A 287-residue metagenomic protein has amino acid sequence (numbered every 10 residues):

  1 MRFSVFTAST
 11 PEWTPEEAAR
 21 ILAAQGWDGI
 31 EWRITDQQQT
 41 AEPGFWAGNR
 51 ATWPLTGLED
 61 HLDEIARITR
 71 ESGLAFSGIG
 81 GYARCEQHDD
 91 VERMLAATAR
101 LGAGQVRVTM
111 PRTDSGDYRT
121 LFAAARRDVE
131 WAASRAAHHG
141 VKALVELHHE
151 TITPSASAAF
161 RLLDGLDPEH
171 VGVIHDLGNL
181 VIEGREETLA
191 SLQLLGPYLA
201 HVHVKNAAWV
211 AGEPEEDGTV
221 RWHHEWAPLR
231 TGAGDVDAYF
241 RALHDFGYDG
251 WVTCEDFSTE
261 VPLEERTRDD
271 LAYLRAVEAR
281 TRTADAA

Functional and structural regions predicted by a protein language model:
M1-Q105, P168, A272-A287: N-terminal pre-domain/capping segments
F3-T7, I30-W32, F76-G81, V106-V108 (+4 more regions): Hydrophobic faces of well-ordered beta-strands that scaffold small-molecule active sites in alpha/beta enzyme cores
T7-P15, T35-P43, A47-D60, Y82-D90 (+6 more regions): Acidic-and-aromatic substrate-binding clefts and catalytic sites of carbohydrate-active enzymes
E17-I21, D60-R67, E71, E92-R100 (+9 more regions): Alpha-helical scaffolding segments of alpha/beta enzyme cores, especially the outer helices of TIM-barrel or partial
A19, A23, G29, W131-A233 (+1 more regions): Acidic/histidine-rich catalytic cores of soluble enzymes
A99-D114, Y118: Hydrophobic alpha-helical segments and helix pairs
E213, E225, W251-E260: Active-site clefts of carbohydrate-active enzymes
T231-D245: A short, acidic, amphipathic alpha-helical segment used as a generic capping/interface helix at domain edges
